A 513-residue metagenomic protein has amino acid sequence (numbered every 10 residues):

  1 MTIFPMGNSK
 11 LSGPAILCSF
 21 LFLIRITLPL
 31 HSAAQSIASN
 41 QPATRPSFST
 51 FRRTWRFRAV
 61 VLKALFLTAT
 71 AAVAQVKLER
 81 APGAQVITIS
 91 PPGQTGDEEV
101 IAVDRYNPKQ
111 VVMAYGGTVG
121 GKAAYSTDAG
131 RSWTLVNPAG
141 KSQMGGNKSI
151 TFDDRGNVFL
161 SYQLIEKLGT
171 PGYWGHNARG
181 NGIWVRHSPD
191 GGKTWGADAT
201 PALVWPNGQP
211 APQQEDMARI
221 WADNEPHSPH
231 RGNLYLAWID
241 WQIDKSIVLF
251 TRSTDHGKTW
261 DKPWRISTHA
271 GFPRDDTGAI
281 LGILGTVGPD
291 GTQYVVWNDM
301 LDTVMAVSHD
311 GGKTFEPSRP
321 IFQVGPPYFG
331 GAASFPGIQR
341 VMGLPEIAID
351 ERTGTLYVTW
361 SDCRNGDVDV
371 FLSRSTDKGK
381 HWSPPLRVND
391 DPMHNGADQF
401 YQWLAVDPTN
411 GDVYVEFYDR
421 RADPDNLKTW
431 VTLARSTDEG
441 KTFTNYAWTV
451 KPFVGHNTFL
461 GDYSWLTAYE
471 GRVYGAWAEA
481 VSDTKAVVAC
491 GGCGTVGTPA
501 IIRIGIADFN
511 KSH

Functional and structural regions predicted by a protein language model:
L11, S36, P42, R56: Cationic, low-complexity basic patches in intrinsically disordered or flexible, solvent-exposed regions
S12, L21, S49, W55-R58: Intrinsically disordered, low-complexity proline-rich regions
S32-A34, A74-V76: Boundary at the C-terminal end of the N-terminal hydrophobic targeting segment
Q75-H513: Extracellular, repeat-based ectodomains that mediate carbohydrate processing or recognition
